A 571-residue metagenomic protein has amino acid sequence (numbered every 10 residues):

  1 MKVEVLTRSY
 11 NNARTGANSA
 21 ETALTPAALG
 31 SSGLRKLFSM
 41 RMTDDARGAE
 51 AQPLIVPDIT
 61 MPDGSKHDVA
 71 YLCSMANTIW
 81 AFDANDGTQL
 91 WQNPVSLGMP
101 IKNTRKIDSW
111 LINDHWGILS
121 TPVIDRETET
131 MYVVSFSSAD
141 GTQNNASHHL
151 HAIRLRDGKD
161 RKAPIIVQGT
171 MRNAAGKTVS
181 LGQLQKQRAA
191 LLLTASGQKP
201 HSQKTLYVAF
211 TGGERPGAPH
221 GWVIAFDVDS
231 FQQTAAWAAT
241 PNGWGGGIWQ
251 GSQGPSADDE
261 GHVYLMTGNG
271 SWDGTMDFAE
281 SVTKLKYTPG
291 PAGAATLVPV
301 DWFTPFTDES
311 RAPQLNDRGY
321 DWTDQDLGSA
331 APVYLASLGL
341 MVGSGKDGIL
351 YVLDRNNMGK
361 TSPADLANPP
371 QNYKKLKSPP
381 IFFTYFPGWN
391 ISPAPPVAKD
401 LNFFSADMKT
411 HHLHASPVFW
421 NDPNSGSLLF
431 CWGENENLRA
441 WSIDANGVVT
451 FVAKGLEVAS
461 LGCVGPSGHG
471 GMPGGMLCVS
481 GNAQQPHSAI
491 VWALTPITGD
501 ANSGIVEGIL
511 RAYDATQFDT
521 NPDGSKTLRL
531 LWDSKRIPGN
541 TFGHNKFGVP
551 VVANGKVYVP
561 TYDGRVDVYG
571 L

Functional and structural regions predicted by a protein language model:
K2-K360, H414-N421, L428-W441, G474-G481 (+4 more regions): Mobile, glycine-rich extracellular loop/lid and propeptide segments that shape or gate substrate/ligand access
A331, S337-L340, I349-G468: A glycine- and small/hydrophobic-rich beta-loop-beta segment that serves as a flexible "lid/hinge" or phosphate-binding
D365, Q371-P395, K399, A489 (+1 more regions): Extended hydrophobic/aromatic segments used for targeting, binding, or gating
